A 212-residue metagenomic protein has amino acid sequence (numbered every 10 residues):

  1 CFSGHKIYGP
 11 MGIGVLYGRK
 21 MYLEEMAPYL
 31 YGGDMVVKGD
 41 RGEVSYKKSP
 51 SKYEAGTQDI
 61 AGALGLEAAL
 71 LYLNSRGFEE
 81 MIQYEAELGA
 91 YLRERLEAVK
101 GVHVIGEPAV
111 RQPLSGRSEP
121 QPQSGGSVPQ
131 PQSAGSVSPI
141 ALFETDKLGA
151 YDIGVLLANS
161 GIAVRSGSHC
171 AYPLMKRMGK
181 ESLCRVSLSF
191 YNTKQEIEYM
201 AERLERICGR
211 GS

Functional and structural regions predicted by a protein language model:
C1-R111, Q132-S212: Pyridoxal 5′-phosphate
Q112-L114, P120-Q123, Q130-Q132: Intrinsically disordered, low-complexity repeat/linker tracts enriched for polar/charged residues
